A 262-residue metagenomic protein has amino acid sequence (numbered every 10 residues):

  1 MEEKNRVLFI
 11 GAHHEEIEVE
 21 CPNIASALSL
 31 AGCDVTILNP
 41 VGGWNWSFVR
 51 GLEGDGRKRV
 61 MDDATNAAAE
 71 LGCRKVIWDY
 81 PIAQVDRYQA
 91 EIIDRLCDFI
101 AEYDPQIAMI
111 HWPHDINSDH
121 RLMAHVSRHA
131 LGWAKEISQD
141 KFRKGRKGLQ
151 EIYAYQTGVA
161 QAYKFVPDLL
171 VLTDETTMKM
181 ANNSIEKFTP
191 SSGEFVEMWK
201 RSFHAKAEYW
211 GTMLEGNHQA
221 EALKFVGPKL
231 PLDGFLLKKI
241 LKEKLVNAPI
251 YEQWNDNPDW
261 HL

Functional and structural regions predicted by a protein language model:
M1-I10, R87-L262: Metal-dependent de-N-acetylase/amidase catalytic core
M1-Y103, L237, K242-K244, N257-W260: Active-site rim/loop-helix segments in enzyme catalytic domains that contact anionic ligands
